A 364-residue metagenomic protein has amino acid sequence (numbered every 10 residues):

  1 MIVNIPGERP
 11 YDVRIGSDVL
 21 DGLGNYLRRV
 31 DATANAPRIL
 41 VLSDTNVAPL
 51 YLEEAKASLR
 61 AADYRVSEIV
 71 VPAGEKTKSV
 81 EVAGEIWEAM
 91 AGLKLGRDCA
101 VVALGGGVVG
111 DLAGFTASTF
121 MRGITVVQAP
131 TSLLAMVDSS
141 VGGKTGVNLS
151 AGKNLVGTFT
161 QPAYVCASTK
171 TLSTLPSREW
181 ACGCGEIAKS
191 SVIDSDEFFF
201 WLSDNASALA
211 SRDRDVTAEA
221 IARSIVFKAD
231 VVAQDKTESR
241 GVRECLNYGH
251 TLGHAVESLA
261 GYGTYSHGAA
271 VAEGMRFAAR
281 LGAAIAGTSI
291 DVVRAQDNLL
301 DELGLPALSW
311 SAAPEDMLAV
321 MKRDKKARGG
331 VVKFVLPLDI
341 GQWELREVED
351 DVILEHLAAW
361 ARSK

Functional and structural regions predicted by a protein language model:
M1-C99: ATP/NTP phosphate-donor binding region
P6, G185-I187, G287-K364: C-terminal charged capping/lid subdomain of soluble metabolic enzymes
G16, V41, S79, P130 (+4 more regions): Residue-level signal for inorganic ion chemistry
A73-G74, L104-G106, K236, Y248-G249: Glycine-rich beta-strand-to-loop/alpha-helix junction loops that act as flexible
W87-L104, A113-Q128: Non-catalytic interfacial helical region
V108-F115, M136-V137, H254-A255: Short glycine/serine/threonine-rich phosphate/pyrophosphate-binding segments that cradle anionic phosphate groups
F115-A208: A glycine/threonine-rich phosphate-anchoring loop and its flanking beta-alpha core in nucleotide/phosphate-binding
N205-E315: Active-site segments that bind and position negatively charged phosphate/pyrophosphate groups
